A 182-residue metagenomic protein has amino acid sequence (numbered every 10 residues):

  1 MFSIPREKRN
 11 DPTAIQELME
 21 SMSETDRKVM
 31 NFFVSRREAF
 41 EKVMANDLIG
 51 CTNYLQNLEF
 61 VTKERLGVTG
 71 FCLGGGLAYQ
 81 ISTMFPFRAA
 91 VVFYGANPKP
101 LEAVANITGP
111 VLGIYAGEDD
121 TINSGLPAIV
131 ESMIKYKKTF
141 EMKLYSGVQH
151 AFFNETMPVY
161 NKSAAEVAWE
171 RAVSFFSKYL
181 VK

Functional and structural regions predicted by a protein language model:
M1-K182: N-terminal cap/leader regions of alpha/beta-hydrolase-fold enzymes, predominantly small-molecule hydrolases
